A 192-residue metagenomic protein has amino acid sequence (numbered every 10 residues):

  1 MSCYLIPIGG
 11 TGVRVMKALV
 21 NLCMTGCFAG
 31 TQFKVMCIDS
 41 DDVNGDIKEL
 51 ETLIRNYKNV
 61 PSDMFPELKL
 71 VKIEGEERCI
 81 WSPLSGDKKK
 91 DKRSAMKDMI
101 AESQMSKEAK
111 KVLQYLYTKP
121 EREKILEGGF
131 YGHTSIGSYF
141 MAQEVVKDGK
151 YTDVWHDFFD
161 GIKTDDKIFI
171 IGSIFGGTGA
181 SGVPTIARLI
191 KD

Functional and structural regions predicted by a protein language model:
M1-I171, S181-D192: Segments that form or flank anion-binding pockets
